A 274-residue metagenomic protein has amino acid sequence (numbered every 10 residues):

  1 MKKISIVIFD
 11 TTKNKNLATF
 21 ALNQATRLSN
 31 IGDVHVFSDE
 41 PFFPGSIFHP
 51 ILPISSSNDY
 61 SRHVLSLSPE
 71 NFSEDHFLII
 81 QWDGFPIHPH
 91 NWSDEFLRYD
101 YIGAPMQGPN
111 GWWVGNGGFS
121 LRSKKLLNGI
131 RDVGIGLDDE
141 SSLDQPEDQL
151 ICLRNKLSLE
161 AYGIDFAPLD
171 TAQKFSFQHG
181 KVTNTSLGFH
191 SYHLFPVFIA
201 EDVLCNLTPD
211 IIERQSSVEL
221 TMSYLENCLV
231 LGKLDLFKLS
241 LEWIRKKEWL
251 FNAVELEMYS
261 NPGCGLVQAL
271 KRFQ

Functional and structural regions predicted by a protein language model:
M1-F72, L236, E248-N252, P262: N-terminal anchoring/stem segment of glycosyltransferases
V34, W82-D83, S123: Generic structural signal for small/hydrophobic residues in well-ordered secondary structure, especially within
G45-I47, I87-N91, R131: Short glycine-/acidic-enriched loop or helix-start segments at secondary-structure transitions that form or flank
F77: Short aromatic/hydrophobic "clamp" motif used to bind/position activated sugar donors
G84-V114: Conserved donor-nucleotide/metal-binding helix-loop-beta segment in metal-dependent transferases, i.e., the alpha-helix
V114-D235, W249: Catalytic core and acceptor-binding pocket of nucleotide-sugar-dependent glycosyltransferases
L236-K247, L270-Q274: Alpha-helical repeat scaffolds
N252-Q274: TPR/TPR-like alpha-solenoid helical repeat scaffolds
